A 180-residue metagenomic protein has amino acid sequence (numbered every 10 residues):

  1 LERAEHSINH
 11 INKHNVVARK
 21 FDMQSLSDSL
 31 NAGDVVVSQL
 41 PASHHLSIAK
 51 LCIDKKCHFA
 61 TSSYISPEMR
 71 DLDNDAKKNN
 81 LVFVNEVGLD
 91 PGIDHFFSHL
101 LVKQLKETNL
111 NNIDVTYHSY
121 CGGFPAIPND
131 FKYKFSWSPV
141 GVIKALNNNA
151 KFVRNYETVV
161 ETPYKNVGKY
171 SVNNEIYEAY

Functional and structural regions predicted by a protein language model:
L1-A32: N-terminal Rossmann/SDR dinucleotide-binding element
M23, A42, S63-E68, G88-L89: Short, acidic/turn-prone active-site loops that include or flank metal/cofactor- and phosphate-binding residues
S25-D28, H44-S47, D71: Short acidic active-site motifs
D34-V35, H58: Structural motif
V35-C52, S66-E68: Beta-loop-alpha module in the N-terminal Rossmann-like domain of NAD(P)-dependent dehydrogenases, especially those
S62-N85: Rossmann-fold NAD(P)-binding glycine/threonine-rich loop
L81-Y180: Rossmann-like dinucleotide-binding core of oxidoreductases
